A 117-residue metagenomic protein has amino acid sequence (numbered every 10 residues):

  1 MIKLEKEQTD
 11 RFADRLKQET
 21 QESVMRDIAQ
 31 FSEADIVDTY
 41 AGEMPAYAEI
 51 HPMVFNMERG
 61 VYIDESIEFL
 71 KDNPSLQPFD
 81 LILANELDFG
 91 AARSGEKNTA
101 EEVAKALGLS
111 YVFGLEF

Functional and structural regions predicted by a protein language model:
M1-L109, F113-E116: N-terminal, active-site-proximal structural segment of metallo-dependent hydrolase catalytic domains
